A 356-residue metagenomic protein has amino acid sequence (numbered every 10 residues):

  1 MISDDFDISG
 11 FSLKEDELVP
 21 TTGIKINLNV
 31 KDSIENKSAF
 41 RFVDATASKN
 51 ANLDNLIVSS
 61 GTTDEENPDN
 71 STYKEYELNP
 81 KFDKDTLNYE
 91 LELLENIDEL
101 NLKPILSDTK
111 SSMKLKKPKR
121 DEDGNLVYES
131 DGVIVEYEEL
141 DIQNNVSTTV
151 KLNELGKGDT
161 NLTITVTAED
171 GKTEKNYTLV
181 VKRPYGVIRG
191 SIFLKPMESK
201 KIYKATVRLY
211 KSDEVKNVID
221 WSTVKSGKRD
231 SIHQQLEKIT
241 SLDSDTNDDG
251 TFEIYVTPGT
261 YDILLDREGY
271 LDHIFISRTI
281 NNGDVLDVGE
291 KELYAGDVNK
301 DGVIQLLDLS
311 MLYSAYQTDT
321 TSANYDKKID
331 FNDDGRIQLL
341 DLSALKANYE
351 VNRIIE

Functional and structural regions predicted by a protein language model:
M1-Y185: Beta-rich interaction/scaffold domains
E99-L106, P258-E268: A short, solvent-exposed beta-strand micro-motif common in secreted/extracellular proteins
R189-A205, Y210-N217, N299-Q305: Structural motif
S191-K195, D287-Y316: Compositionally biased low-complexity segments at domain edges in trafficked proteins and select soluble regulators
E214-T251: Short, acidic Ser/Thr/Gly-rich low-complexity loop/linker segments typical of extracellular and cell-surface proteins
E268-G296: Structured interaction patches on ligand/partner-binding surfaces of diverse proteins
A295-N299, D326-N332: Acidic, divalent-cation-chelating loop motifs in proteins
D301-A323, D334-I355: Alpha-helical segments with a strong preference for the paired helices of cellulosomal dockerin domains
